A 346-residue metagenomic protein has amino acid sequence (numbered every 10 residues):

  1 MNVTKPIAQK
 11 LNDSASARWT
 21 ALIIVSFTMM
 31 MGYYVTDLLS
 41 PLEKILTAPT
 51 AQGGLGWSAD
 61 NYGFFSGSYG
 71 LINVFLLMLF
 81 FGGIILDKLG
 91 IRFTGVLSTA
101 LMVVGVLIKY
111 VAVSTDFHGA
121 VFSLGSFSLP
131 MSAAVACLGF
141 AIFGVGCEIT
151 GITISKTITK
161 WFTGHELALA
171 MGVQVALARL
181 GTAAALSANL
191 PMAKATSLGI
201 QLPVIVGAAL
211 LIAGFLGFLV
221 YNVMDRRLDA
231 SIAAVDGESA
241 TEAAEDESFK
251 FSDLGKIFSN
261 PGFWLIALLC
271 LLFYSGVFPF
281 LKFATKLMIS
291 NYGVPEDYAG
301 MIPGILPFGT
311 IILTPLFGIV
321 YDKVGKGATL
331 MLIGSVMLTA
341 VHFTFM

Functional and structural regions predicted by a protein language model:
N2-A15, D229-I266: Juxtamembrane intracellular "pre-TM" segments in multi-pass secondary transporters
L39-K44, N260-T310: Extracytoplasmic gate region of multi-pass secondary transporters
G67-I84, G304-F317: Central cavity-lining transmembrane alpha-helices of secondary-active solute carriers, predominantly the Major
D87-T99, D322-V336: Cytoplasmic membrane-interface "Motif A"-like loop-to-helix N-cap segments of 12-TM Major Facilitator Superfamily
A100-S128, V336-M346: C-terminal ends and interior cores of transmembrane alpha-helices in multi-pass membrane transporters/permeases
A133, G139-L177: Cytoplasmic helix-loop-helix junction between adjacent transmembrane helices in 12-TM secondary transporters
A168-A193: Glycine-rich segments within core transmembrane alpha-helices of 12-TM secondary carriers
Q201-Y221: Symmetry-related core transmembrane helices of the 12-TM Major Facilitator Superfamily/SLC fold
